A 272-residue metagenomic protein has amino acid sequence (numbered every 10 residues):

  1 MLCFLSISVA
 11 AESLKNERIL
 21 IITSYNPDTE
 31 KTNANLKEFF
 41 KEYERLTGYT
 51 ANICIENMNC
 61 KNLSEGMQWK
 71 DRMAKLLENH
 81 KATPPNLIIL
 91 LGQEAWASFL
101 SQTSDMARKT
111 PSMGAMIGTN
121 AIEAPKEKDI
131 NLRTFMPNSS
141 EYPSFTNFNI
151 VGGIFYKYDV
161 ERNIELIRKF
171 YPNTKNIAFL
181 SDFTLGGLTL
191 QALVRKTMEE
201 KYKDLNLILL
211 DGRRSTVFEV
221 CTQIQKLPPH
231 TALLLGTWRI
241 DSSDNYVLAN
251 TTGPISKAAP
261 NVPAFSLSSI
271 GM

Functional and structural regions predicted by a protein language model:
M1-S6: Bacterial N-terminal signal peptides
V9-M272: Short hydrophobic alpha-helices and adjacent helix-cap/hinge residues
